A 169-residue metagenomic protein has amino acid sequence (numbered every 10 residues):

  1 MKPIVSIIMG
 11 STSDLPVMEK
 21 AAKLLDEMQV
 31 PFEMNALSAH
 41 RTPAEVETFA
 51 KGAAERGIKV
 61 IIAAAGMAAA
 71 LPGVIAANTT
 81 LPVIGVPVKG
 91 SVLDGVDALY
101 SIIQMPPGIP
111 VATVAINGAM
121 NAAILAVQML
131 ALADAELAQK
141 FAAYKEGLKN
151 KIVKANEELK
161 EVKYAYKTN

Functional and structural regions predicted by a protein language model:
K2-R41: Glycine-rich phosphate/diphosphate-binding loop of Rossmann-like nucleotide-binding domains
P3, M9-P16, K20, V96-N169: C-terminal binding/interaction regions
I4-I7, E33, K59-I61, L81-I84 (+1 more regions): Structural motif
M9, A65, V86-K89, V114-A115: Short beta->alpha connector loops at strand-helix junctions that form conserved, small/polar/Pro-enriched
D14-M18, T42-V46, A65-V74, L93-V96 (+1 more regions): Short glycine/serine/threonine-rich phosphate/pyrophosphate-binding segments that cradle anionic phosphate groups
M34-E55: N-terminal beta-loop-helix "entrance" segment that forms/cooperates in small-molecule cofactor or anionic ligand
F49-P87: Glycine-rich phosphate-binding loop
M67, N78-I102, P107: Glycine/small-residue-rich loop that forms an oxyanion/phosphate-binding "nest" at active or ligand-binding sites
